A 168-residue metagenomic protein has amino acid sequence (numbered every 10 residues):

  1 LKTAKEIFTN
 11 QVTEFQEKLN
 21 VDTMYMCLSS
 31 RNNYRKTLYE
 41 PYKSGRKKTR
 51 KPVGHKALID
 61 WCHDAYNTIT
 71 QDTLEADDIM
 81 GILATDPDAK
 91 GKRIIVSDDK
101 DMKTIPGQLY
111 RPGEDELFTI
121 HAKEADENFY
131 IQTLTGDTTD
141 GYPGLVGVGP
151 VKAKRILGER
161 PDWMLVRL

Functional and structural regions predicted by a protein language model:
L1-W61: Domain-level signal for Mg2+-assisted phosphodiester chemistry and nucleotide/NA-binding surfaces in nucleic-acid
G45-L168: Extended two-metal-dependent nuclease catalytic cores across DNA- and RNA-processing enzymes
